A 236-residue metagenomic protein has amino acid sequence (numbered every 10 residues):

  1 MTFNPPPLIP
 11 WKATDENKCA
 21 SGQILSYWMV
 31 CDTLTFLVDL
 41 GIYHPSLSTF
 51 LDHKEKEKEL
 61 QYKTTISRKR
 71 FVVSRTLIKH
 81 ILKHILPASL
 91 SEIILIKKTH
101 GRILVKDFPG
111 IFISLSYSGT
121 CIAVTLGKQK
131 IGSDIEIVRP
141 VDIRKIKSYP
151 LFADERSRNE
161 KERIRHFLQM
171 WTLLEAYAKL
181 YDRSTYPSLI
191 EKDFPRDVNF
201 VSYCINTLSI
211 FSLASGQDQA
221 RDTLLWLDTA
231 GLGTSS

Functional and structural regions predicted by a protein language model:
M1-S236: Core catalytic alpha/beta fold that binds nucleotide/phospho-ligands
